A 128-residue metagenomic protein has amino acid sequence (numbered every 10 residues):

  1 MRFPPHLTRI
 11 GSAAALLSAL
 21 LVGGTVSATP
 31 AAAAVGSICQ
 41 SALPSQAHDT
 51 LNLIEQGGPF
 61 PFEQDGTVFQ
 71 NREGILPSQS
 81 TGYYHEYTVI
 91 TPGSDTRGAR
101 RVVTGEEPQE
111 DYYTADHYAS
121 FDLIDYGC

Functional and structural regions predicted by a protein language model:
M1-A15: N-terminal export and membrane-targeting signals
H6, L21-G36: C-terminal region of N-terminal signal peptides and the immediate post-cleavage residues of exported proteins
R9-G11, S27-T29, Y87: Generic signature of intrinsically disordered, low-complexity, basic-rich segments and short cationic peptides
G11-T25: Bacterial N-terminal signal peptides
V35-E73: Extracytoplasmic/periplasm-facing segments of secreted or lipoprotein envelope proteins
F60-C128: Functional cores of ribonucleases/endoribonucleases
